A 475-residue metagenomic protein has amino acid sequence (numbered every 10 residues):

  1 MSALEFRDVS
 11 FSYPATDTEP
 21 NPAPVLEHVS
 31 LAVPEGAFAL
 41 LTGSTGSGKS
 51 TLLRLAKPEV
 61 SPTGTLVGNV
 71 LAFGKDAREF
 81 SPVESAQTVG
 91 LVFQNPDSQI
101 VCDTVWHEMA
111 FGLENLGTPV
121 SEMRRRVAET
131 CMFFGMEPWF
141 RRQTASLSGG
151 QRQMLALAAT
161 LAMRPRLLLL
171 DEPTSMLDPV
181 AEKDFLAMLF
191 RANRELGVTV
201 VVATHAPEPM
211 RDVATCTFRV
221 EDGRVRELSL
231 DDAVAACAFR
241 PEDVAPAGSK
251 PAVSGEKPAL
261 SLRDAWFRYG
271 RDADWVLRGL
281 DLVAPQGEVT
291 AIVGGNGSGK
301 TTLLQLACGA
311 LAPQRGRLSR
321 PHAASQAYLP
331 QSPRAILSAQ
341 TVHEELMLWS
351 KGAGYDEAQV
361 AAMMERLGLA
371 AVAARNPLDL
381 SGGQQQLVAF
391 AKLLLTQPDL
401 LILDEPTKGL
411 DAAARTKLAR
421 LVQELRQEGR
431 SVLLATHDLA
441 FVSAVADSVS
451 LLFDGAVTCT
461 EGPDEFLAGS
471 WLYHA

Functional and structural regions predicted by a protein language model:
T65-D76, G316-Q326: Conserved ABC transporter NBD signature motif
S121-P138, Y355-V372: Conserved ABC ATPase "signature" region
Q143-L147, N376-L380, Q384: Conserved ABC ATPase signature
L168-D171, L401-D404: Catalytic Walker B motif of ABC-type/P-loop ATPase nucleotide-binding domains
A203-H205, T436-H437: H-loop/switch region of ABC-family ATPase nucleotide-binding domains
M210-D212, V442-A444: A short, surface-exposed alpha-helical micro-motif characterized by mixed small hydrophobic and charged/polar residues
R224-V244, A456-A475: Conserved beta-strand-loop-alpha-helix hinge in the C-terminal portion of ABC ATPase nucleotide-binding domains
